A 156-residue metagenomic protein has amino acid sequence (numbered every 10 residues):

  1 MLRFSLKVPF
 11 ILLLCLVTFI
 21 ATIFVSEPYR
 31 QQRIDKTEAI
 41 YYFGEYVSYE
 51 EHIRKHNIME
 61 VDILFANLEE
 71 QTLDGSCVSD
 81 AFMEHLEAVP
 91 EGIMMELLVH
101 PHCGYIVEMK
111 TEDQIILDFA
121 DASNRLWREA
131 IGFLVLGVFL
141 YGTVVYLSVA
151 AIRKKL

Functional and structural regions predicted by a protein language model:
M1-A39, R128-L136, L140-S148, K155: Hydrophobic secretory-pathway targeting helix
D35-N57: Structural detector for short beta-strands of small beta-barrel domains
Y42, M59-V61, I93: Envelope-exposed proteins and targeting segments
E45, D62-L64, L98: Residue-level recognition of well-ordered beta-strand positions that form the cores of beta-sheet-rich folds across
N57-Q71: A short beta-strand signature
Q71-L86: Beta-strand/loop nucleic-acid-binding surfaces
H85-A120: Extended, hydrophilic extramembrane loops/domains of integral membrane proteins
E112-V138: Short peripheral tails and domain-boundary helices/loops at the edges of structured domains
